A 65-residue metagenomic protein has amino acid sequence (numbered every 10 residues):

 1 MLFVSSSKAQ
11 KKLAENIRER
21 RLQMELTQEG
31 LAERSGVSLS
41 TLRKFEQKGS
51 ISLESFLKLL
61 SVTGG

Functional and structural regions predicted by a protein language model:
M1-Q23: A short, Lys/Arg-rich alpha-helix, primarily the initiator
S7, F45-E46: A generic secondary-structure micro-motif detector that highlights 1-2 residue hydrophobic/ambivalent hotspots embedded
N16, T27, S52-S55: Residues that mark the N-terminal boundary/hinge immediately upstream of a DNA-recognition element
Q23, R34, K48-I51: Helix-turn-helix/winged-helix DNA-binding modules
E25-R43: Short alpha-helical DNA-recognition segment
K48-S61: Short, basic-rich loop-to-helix N-cap that marks the start of a DNA-contacting helix
G64-G65: Short C-terminal boundary/hinge segments that cap the last helix of small helical domains
